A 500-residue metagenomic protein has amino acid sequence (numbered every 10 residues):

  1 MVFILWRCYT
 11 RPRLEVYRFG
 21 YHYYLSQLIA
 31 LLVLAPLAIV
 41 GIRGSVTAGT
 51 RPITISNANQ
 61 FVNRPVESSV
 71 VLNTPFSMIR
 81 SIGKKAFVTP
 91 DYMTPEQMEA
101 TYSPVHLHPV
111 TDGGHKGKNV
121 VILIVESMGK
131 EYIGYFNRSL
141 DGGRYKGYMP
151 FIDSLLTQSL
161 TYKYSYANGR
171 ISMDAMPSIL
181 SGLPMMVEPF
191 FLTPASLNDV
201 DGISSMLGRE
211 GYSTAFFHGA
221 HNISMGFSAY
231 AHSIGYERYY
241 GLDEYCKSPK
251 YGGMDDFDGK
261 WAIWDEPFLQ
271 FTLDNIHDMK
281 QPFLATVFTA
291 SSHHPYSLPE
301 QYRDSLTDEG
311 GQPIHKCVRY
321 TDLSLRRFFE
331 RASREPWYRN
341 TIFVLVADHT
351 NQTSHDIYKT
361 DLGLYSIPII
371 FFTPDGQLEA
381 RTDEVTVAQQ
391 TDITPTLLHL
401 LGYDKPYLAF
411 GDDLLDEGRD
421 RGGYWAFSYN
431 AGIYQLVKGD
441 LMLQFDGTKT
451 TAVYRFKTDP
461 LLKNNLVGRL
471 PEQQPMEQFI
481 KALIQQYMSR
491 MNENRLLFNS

Functional and structural regions predicted by a protein language model:
M1-L72: Transmembrane and membrane-interface helices of multi-pass, inner-membrane envelope-modifying transferases
V2-R7, I42-R43, T74-D91, F445-G447 (+1 more regions): Juxtamembrane/interfacial segments around transmembrane helices
G49-L408, G418-G423, N430: Soluble catalytic regions of membrane-associated enzymes that act on cell-envelope and secretory-pathway components
G376-S500: Membrane-interface soluble catalytic domains
